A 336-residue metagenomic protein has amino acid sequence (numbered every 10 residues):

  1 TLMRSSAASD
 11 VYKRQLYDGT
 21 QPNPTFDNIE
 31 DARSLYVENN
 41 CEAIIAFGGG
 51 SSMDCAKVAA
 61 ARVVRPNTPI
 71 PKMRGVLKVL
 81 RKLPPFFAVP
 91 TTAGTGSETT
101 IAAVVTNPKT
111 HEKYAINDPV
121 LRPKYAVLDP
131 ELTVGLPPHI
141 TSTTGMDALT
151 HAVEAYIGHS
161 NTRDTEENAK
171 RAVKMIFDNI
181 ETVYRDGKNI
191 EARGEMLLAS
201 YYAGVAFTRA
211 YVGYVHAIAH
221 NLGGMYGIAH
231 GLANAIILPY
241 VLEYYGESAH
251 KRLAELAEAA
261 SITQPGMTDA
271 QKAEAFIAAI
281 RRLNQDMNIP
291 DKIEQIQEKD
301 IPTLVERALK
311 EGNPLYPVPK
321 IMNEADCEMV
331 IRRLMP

Functional and structural regions predicted by a protein language model:
T1-A8, Y12: Single conserved hydrophobic/aromatic residue that forms the stacking wall/gate of nucleotide- or nucleobase-binding
L16-F26: Short beta->alpha junction loops
D27-S34, E38-E131: Glycine/threonine-rich beta-strand-loop-alpha-helix active-site module that forms ligand/phosphate-binding
A102-A210: Carboxylate- and glycine-rich phosphate/diphosphate-binding segment that chelates Mg2+/Mn2+
S160-N168, V183-E195, A210-V215, M267-A273 (+2 more regions): Flexible, glycine/charged-enriched surface loops at secondary-structure junctions
A210-A275, R281: C-terminal catalytic subdomain
L253, A260-P336: C-terminal charged capping/lid subdomain of soluble metabolic enzymes
